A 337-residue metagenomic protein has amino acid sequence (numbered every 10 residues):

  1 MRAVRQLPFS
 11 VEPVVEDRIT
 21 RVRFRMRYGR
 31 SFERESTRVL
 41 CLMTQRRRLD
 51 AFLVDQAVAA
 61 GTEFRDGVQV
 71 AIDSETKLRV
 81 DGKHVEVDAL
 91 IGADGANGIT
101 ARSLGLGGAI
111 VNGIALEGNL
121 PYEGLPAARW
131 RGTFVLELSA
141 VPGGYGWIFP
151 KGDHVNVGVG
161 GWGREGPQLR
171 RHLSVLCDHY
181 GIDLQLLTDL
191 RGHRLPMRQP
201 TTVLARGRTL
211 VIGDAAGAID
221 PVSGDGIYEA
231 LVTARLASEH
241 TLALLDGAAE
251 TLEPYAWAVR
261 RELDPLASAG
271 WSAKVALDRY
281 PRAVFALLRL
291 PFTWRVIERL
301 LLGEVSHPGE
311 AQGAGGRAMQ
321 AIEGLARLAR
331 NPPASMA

Functional and structural regions predicted by a protein language model:
M1-S10: Conserved N-terminal glycine-rich FAD pyrophosphate-binding loop of Rossmann-like flavoproteins
P13, D17-S103, A109-G113, N119: Conserved N-terminal helical subregion
S31, H154-V155, A216-I219: A short, flexible beta-alpha/helix-coil linker loop
F64-G67, V111-G113, I182-H193, L252-E253: A short coil-to-beta-strand element that immediately follows conserved catalytic motifs
I72-E75, P150, L204, V211: Generic beta-strand structural signal
H84, R164-A243: FAD/FMN-dependent oxidoreductases across multiple families
A96-S174: Conserved FAD-binding catalytic core of PHBH/FMO-like flavoproteins
E239-A337: C-terminal helical "tail/cap" subdomain of flavin- and related membrane-associated enzymes
